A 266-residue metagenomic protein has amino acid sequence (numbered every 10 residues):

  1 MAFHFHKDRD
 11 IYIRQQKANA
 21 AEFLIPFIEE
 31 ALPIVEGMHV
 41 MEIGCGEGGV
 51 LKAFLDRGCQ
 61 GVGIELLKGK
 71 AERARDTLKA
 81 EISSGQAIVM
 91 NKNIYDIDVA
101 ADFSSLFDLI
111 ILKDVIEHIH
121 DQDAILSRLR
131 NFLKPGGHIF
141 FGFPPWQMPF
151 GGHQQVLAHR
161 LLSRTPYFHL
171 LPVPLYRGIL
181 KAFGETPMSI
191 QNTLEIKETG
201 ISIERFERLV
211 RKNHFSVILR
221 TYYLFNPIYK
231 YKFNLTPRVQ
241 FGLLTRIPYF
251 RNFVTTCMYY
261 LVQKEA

Functional and structural regions predicted by a protein language model:
M1-Q15, G58, G137-P149, H214-V217: Short, charge-rich amphipathic segments
M1-S105, L109, L126, F225 (+2 more regions): Conserved N-terminal segment of class I S-adenosyl-L-methionine
Y12-N19, E117, L194-K197: Short, surface-exposed alpha-helical recognition segments that flank or form part of ligand/macromolecule-binding
A71, I119-H120: A structural helix-start
Y95, I116, Q147: Adenine-nucleotide cofactor-binding loop residues
L112-K113: A short beta-strand submotif of the Rossmann-like class I SAM-dependent methyltransferase core that lines
H120-R128, H138-Q263: S-adenosyl-L-methionine-dependent methyltransferase catalytic module, highlighting the catalytic core
